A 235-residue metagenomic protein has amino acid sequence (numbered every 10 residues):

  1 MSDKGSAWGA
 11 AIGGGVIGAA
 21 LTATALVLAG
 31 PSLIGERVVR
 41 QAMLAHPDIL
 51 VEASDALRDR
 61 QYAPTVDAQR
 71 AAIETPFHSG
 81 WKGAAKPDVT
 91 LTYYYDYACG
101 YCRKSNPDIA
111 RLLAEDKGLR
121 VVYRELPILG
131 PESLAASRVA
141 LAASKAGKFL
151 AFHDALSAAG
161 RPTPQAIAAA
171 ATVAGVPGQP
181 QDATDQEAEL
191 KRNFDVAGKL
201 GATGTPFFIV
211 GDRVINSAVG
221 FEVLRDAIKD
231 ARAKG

Functional and structural regions predicted by a protein language model:
S2-P131, D182-K199, G204, D226 (+1 more regions): Extracytoplasmic thiol/disulfide redox context detector
P127-G235: Cysteine-centric redox/oxidoreductase cores and disulfide-bonded domains
